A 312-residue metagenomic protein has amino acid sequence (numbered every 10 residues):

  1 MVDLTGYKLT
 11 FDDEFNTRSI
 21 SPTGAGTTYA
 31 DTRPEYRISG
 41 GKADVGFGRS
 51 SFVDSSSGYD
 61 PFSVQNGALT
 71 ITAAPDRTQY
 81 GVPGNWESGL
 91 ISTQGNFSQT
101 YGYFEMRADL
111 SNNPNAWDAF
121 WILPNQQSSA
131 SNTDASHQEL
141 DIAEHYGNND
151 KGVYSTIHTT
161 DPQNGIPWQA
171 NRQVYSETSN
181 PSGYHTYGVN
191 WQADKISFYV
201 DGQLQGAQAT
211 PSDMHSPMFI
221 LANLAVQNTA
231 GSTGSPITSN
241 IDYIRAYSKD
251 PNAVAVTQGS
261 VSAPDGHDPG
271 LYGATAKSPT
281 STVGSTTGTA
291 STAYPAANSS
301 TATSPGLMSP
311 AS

Functional and structural regions predicted by a protein language model:
M1-G288: GH16 jelly-roll
K277-S312: Composition-driven, intrinsically disordered low-complexity tracts enriched in small residues
